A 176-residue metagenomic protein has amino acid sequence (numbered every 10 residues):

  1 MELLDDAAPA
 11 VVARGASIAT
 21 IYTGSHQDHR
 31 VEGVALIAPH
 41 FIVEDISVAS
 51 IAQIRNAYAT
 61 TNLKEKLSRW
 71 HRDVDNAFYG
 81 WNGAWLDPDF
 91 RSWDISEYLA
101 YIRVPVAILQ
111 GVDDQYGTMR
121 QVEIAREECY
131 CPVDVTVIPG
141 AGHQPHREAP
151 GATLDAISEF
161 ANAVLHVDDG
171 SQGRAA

Functional and structural regions predicted by a protein language model:
M1-A7, D155: Active-site loop/oxyanion-hole signature of alpha/beta-hydrolase fold enzymes
D5-E44: Conserved hydrolase catalytic core segment
H40-I51, Y116: A short beta-to-alpha transition loop/helix N-cap that caps and shapes the active-site region
V48-R72: A catalytic-pocket lid/entrance helix-loop region that shapes and gates access to the active site across common
W81-Y98: Active-site nucleophile elbow and catalytic-triad environment of alpha/beta-hydrolase enzymes
I102, I108-Q110, D114: Short beta-strand/loop motif that positions the catalytic acidic residue of the alpha/beta-hydrolase fold
Q115-Q121: Conserved alpha/beta-hydrolase "acid-adjacent" motif
P132-D134, P139-A176: Catalytic active-site module of serine/aspartate enzymes centered on a nucleophile-bearing elbow/loop
